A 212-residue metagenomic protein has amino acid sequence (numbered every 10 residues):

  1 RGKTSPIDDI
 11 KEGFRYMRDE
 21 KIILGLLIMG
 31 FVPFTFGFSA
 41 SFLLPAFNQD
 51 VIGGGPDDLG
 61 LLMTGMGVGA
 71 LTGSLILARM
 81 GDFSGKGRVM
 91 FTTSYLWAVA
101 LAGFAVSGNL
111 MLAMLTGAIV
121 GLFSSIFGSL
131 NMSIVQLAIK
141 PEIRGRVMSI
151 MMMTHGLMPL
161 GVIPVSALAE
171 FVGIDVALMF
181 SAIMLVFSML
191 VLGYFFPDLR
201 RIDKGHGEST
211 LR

Functional and structural regions predicted by a protein language model:
R1-I10: Short, membrane-interfacial amphipathic segments enriched in basic
D9-K11, R18, L26, V32 (+1 more regions): C-terminal transmembrane bundle of multi-pass solute transporters/carriers
